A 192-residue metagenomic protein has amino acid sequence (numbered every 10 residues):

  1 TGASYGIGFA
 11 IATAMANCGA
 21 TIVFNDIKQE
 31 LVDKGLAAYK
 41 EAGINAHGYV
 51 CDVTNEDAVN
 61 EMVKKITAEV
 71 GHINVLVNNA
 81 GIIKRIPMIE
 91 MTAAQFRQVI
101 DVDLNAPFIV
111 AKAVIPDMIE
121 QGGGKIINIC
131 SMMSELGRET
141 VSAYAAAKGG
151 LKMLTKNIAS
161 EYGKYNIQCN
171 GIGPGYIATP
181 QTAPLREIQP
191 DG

Functional and structural regions predicted by a protein language model:
T1-I22: Canonical Rossmann dinucleotide-binding motif of NAD(H)/NADP(H)-dependent dehydrogenases/reductases, specifically
I86-I89, L136-S142, K164-Y165: Active-site loop immediately N-terminal to the catalytic Tyr-X3-Lys motif of short-chain dehydrogenase/reductase
P87-M88, Q95-I100: Substrate-binding pocket helix/loop in short-chain dehydrogenase/reductase
A111, A147, T155: Active-site helix of classical SDR
P116, S160-K164: Alpha-helical segment proximal to the catalytic Tyr-Lys
S131: Residue(s) in the substrate-gating loop at a strand-loop-helix junction that position the organic substrate next
K164, Y176-G192: A glycine/serine/threonine-rich, flexible loop-to-helix segment that serves as the NAD(P) cofactor-binding "lid"
